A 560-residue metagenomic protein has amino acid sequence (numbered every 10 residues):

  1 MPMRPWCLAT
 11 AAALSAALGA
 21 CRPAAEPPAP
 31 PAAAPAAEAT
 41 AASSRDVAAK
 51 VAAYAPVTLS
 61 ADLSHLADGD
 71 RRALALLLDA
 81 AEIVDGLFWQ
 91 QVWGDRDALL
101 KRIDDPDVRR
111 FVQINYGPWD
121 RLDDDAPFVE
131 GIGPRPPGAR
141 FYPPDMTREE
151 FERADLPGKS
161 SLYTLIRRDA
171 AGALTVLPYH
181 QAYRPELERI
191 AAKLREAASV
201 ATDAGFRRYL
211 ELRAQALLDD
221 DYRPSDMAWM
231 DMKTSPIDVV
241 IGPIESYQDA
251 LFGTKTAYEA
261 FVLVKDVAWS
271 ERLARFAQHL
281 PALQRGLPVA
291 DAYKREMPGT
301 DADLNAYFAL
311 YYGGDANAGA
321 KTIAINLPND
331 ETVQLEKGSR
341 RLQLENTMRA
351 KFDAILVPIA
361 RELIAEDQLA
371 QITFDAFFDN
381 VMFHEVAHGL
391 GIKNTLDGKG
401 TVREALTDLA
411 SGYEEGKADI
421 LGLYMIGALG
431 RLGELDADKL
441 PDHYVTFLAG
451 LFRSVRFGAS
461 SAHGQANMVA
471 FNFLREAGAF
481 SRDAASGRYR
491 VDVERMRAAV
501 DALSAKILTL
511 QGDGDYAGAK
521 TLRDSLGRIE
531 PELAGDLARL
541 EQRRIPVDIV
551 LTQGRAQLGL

Functional and structural regions predicted by a protein language model:
M1-T10: Bacterial N-terminal signal peptides that target proteins for export
A17-A20: C-terminal motif of bacterial Sec signal peptides marking the signal peptidase cleavage site
R22-A24: Bacterial signal peptide processing site
P28-N115, L122: N-terminal mature-domain "stem" immediately C-terminal to a signal peptide or N-terminal signal-anchor/transmembrane
V47-L59, S64-L76, D155-G412, G416-L429 (+3 more regions): Fold-level signature of zinc-dependent metallopeptidase catalytic domains
L99, D105, R110-R195, V240: N-terminal intrinsically disordered, low-complexity regulatory regions of eukaryotic transcription factors
L423-R523: Long, well-structured alpha-helical subdomains associated with metal-dependent extracellular/ecto-lumenal hydrolases
S504, L508-L560: Extended, compositionally biased alpha-helical segments that mediate assembly or anchoring
